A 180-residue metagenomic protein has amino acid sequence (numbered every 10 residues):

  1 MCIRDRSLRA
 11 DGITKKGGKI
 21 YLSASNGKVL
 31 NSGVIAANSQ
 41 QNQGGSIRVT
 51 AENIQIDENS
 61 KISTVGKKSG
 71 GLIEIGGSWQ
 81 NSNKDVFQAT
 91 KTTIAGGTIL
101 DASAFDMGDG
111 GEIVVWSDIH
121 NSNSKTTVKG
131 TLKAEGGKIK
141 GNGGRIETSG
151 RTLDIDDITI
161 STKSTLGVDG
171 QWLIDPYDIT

Functional and structural regions predicted by a protein language model:
R4-T180: Extracellular and secretory-pathway beta-repeat/beta-biased strand scaffolds
